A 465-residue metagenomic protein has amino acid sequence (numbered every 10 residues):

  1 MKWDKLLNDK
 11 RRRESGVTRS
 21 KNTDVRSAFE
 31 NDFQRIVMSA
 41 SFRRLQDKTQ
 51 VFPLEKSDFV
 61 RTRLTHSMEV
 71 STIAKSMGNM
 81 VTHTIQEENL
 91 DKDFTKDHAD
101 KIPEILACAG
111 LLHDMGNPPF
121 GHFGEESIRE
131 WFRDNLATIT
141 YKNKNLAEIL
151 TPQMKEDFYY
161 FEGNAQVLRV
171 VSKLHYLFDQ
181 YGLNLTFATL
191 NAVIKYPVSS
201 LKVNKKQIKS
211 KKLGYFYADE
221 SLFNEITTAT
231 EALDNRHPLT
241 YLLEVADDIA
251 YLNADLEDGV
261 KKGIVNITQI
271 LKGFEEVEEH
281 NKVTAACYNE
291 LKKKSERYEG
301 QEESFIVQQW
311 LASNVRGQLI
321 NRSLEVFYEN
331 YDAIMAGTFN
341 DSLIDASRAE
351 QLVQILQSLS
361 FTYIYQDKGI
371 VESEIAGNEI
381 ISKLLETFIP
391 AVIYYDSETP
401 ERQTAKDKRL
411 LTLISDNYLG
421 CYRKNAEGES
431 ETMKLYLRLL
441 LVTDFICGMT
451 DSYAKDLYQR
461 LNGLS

Functional and structural regions predicted by a protein language model:
M1-V25, V37-K48, S57, M68 (+4 more regions): Sequence-structural signature of the catalytic-core scaffold of metal-dependent phosphohydrolases that act on
E30-R43, D345-L352: Acidic, low-complexity proline/glycine-rich segments
F42-Q46, A137, Y176-L183, S199-V203 (+7 more regions): Intrinsically disordered or highly flexible coil/loop and linker segments, enriched in small and charged/polar residues
P53-T62, A109-L112, P152-Q153, E231-A232 (+4 more regions): Glycine- and acidic
E69, V245-D248, V315, L319-R322 (+6 more regions): Charged, amphipathic alpha-helical oligomerization/scaffolding segments
Y288-Q354, Q366: Long, amphipathic alpha-helical stalk/connector segments used for oligomerization, subunit docking, or mechanical
Y328-G420: Substrate-recognition/cap regions that form aromatic- and gly/pro-loop-enriched pockets for small-molecule ligands
R402-L464: C-terminal amphipathic alpha-helical interaction region
